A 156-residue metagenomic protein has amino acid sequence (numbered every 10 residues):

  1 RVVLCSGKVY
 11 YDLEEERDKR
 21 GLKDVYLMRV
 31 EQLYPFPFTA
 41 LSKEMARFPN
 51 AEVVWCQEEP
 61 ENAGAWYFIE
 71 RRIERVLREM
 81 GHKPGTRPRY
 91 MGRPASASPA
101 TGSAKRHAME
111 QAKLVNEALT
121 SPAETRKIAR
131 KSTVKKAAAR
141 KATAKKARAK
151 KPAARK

Functional and structural regions predicted by a protein language model:
R1-V2, D24-Y26, A51-V53, R87-Y90: Beta-sheet entry/capping signal
V2-C5, A65: Secondary-structure capping and boundary motifs in well-ordered enzyme cores
C5-G7, R29-Q32, P37, W55-P60 (+1 more regions): Active-site proximal loops enriched in glycine and acidic residues that flank catalytic Cys/His/Asp and coordinate
S6, L13-E14, R155-K156: Charge-patterned, long linear interaction tracts outside catalytic cores
Y10, E15-N50: Generic long, charged, amphipathic alpha-helical segments
S42-E44, Q57-K136, R155-K156: Peripheral docking tails and interdomain loops at the edges of cofactor- or intermediate-handling domains
K141-K156: Long, low-complexity, intrinsically disordered segments
